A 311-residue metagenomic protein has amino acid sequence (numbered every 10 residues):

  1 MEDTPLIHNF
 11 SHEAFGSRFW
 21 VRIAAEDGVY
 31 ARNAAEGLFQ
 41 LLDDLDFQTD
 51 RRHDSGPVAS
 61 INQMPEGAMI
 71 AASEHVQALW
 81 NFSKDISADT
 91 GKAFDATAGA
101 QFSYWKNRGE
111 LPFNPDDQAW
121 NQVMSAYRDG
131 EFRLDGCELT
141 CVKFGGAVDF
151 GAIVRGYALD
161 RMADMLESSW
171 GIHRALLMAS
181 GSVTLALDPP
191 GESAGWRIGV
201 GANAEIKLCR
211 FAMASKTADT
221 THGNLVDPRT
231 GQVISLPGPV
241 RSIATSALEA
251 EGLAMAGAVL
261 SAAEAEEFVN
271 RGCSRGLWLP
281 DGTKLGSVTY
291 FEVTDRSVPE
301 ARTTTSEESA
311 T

Functional and structural regions predicted by a protein language model:
M1-T311: Mature catalytic core of soluble alpha/beta enzymes
